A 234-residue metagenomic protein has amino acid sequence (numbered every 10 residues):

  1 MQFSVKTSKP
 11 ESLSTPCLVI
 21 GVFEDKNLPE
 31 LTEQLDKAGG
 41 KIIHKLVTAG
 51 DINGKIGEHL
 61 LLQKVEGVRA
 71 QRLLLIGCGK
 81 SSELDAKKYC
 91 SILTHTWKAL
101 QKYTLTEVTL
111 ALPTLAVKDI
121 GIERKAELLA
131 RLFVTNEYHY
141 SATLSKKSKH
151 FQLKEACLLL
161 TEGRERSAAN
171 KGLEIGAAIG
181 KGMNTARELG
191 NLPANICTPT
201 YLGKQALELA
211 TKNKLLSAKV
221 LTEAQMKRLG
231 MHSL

Functional and structural regions predicted by a protein language model:
M1-L234: Short amphipathic alpha-helical segment within the helicase RecA-like ATPase core that mediates nucleic-acid
